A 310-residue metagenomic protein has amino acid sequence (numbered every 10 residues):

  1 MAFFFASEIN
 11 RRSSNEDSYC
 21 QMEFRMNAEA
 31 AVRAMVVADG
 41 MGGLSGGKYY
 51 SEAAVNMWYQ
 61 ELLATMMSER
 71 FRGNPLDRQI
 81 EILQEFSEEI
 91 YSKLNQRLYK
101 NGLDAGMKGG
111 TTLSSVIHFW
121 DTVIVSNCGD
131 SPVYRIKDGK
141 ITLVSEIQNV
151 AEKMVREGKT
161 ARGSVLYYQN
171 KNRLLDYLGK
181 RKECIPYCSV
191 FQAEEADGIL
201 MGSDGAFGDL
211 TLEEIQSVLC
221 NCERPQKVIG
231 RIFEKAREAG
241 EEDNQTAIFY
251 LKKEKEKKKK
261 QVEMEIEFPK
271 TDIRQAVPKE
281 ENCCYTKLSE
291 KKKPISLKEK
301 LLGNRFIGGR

Functional and structural regions predicted by a protein language model:
M1-R310: PP2C/PPM-type serine/threonine phosphatase catalytic domain
